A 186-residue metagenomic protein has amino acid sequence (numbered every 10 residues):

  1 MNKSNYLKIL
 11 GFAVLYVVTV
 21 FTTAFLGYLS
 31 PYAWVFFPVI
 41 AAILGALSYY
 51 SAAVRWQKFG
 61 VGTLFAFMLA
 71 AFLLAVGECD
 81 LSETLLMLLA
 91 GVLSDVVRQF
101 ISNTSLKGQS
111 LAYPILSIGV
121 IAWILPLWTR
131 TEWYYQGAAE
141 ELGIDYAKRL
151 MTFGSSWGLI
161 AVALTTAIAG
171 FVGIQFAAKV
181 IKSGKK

Functional and structural regions predicted by a protein language model:
M1-K3, L7, A178-K186: Short, charged juxtamembrane terminal tails flanking transmembrane helices
N2-G60: Hydrophobic transmembrane alpha-helices
Y6-G11, V39-I40, G60-F67, T84-L85 (+3 more regions): Hydrophobic alpha-helical transmembrane segments
A13-F21, A42, A46-Y50, L73-L74 (+3 more regions): Transmembrane alpha-helical segments of multi-pass membrane transport proteins and ion-pumping complexes
V18, L85-L125, I174: Short helix-perturbing small/polar motifs within transmembrane alpha-helices
L26-P31, W56, G60, V76 (+7 more regions): Membrane-interfacial segments
F37-D95: Alpha-helical membrane segments and adjacent membrane-interface helices in multi-pass membrane proteins
Q109-S183: Membrane-embedded alpha-helical hairpins and interfacial helices in multi-pass inner-membrane proteins
